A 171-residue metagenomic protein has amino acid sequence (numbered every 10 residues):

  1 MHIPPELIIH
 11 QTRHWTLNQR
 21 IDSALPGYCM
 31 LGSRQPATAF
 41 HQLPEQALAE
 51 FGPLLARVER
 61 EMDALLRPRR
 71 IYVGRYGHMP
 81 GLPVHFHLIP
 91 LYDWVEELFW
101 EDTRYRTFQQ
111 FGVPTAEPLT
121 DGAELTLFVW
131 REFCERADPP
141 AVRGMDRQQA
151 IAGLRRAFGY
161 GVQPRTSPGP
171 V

Functional and structural regions predicted by a protein language model:
M1-V171: HIT superfamily nucleotide-processing domains
